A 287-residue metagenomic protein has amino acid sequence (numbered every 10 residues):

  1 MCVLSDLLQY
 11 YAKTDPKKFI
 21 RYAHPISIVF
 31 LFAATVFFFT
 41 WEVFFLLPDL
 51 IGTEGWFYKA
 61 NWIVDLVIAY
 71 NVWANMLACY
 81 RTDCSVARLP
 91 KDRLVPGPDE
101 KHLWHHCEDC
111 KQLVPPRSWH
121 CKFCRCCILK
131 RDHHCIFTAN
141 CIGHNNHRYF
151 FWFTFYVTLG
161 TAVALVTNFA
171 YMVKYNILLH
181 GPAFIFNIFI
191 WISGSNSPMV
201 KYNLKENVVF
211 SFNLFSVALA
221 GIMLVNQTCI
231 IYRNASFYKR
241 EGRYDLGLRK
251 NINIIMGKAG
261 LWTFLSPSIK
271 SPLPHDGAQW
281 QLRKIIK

Functional and structural regions predicted by a protein language model:
M1-K287: Membrane-associated feature with strongest affinity for ZDHHC
